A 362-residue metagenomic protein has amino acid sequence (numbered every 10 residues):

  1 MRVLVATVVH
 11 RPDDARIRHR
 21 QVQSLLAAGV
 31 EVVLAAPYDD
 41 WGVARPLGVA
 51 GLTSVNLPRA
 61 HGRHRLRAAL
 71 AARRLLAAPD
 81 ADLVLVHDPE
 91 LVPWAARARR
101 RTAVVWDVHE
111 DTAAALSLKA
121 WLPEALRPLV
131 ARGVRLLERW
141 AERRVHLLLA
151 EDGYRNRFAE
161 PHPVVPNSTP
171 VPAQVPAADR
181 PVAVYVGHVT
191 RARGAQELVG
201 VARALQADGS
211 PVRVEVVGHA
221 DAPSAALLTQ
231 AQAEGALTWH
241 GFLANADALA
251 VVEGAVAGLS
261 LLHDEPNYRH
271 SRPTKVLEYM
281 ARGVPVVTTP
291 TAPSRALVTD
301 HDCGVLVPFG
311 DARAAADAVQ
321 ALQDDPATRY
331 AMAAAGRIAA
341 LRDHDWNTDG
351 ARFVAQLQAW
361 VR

Functional and structural regions predicted by a protein language model:
L4-A6, L148, V175-R203, E215: Conserved donor-binding/catalytic core segment of Leloir-type glycosyltransferases
V5-R67, Y154, H219: N-terminal strand-loop element at the rim of the active site of nucleotide-sugar-dependent glycosyltransferases
R16, R193, A246-V251, G258-L277 (+1 more regions): Nucleotide-sugar-dependent
Q23, L70-A78, P93, W106 (+3 more regions): Membrane-proximal helix-turn-helix segments that form the acceptor-binding/catalytic region of lipid-linked
P37-D40, R213-A226, G241: Glycosyltransferase donor-sugar binding loop
A225-A250: Nucleotide-activated donor-binding/catalytic signature segment of Leloir-type glycosyltransferases, i.e., the conserved
D300-H301, V305-R313, A321-A327: Conserved acidic donor-binding segment of nucleotide-sugar-dependent glycosyltransferases
A327-L357: A charged, aromatic-enriched C-terminal amphipathic alpha-helix characteristic of glycosyltransferases across folds
